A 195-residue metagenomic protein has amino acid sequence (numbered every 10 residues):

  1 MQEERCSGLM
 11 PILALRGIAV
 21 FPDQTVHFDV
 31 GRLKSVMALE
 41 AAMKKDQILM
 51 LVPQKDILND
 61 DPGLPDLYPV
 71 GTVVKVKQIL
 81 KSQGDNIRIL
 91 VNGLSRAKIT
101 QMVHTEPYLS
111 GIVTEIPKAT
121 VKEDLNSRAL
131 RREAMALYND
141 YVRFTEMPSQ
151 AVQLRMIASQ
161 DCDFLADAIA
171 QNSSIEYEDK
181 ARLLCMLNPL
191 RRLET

Functional and structural regions predicted by a protein language model:
M1-T195: N-terminal low-complexity, acidic/polar interaction/targeting segments
